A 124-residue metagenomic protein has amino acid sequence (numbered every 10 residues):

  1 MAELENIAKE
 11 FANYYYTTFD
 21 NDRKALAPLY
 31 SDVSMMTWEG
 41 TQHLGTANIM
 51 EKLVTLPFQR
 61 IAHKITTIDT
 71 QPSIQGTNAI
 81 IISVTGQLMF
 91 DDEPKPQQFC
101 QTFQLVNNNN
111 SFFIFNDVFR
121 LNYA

Functional and structural regions predicted by a protein language model:
M1-T18: Short, low-complexity N-terminal intrinsically disordered segments enriched in polar/charged residues
Y15, L26-A27, I49, L105: Hydrophobic pocket/interface hotspot
T17, T55-F58, R120: Short, intrinsically disordered, mixed-charge
N21-T37: Short, well-ordered alpha-helical segments enriched in acidic and aromatic residues
D32-T77: A solvent-exposed, acidic/Ser-Thr-rich amphipathic alpha-helical stretch
G76, S83, D91-A124: Short beta-strand edge/turn micro-motifs at domain boundaries
